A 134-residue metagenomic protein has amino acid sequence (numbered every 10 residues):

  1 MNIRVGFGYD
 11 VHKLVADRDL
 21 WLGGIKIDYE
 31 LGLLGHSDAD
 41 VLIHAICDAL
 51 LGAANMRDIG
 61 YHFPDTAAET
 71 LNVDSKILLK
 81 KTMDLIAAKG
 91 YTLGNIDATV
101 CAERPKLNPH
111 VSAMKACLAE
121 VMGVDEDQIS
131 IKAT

Functional and structural regions predicted by a protein language model:
N2-M114, V121-M122: RNase III-family endoribonuclease catalytic core
D125-Q128: Short acidic capping loops at alpha-helix termini that bridge into adjacent secondary structure
I131-K132: Pyridoxal 5′-phosphate
